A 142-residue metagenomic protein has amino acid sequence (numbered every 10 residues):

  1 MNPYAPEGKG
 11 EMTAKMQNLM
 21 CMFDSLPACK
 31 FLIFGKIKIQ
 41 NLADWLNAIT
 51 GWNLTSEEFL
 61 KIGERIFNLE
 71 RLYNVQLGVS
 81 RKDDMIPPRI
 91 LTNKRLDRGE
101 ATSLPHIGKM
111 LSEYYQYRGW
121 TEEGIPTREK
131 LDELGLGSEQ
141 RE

Functional and structural regions predicted by a protein language model:
M1-E142: Extended C-terminal regions of large enzymes
